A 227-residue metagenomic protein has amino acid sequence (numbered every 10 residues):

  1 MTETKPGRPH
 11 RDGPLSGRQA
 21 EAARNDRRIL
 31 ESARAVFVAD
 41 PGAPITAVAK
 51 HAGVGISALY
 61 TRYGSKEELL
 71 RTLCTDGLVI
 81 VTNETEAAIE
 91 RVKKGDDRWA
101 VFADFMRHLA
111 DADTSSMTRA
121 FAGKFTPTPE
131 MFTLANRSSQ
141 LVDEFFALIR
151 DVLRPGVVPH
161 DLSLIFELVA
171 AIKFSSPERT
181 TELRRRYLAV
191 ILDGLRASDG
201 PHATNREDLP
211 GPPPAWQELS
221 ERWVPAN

Functional and structural regions predicted by a protein language model:
M1-D40, I45-H51, E68: Basic, helix-initiating cap at the start of DNA-binding domains
T2-H10, Q140-D151, P155, S175-N227: C-terminal peripheral helix-coil segments that are non-catalytic and often amphipathic
F37, P44-I45, I56, K66 (+3 more regions): Amphipathic alpha-helical segments enriched in hydrophobic/aromatic and basic residues that form the DNA-contacting
G53-Y63: Short hydrophobic/aromatic patch on the recognition helix
T72, V79, N83-S115, T126-E130 (+1 more regions): Hydrophobic alpha-helical connector segments
D76-V79, D104, T126-F174, E178 (+1 more regions): Amphipathic alpha-helical packing segments from all-alpha helical-bundle domains
H108-A112, S116, V169-I172, D193-S198: Phosphate/oxyanion-binding loops and surfaces in catalytic or ligand/nucleic-acid-binding neighborhoods
